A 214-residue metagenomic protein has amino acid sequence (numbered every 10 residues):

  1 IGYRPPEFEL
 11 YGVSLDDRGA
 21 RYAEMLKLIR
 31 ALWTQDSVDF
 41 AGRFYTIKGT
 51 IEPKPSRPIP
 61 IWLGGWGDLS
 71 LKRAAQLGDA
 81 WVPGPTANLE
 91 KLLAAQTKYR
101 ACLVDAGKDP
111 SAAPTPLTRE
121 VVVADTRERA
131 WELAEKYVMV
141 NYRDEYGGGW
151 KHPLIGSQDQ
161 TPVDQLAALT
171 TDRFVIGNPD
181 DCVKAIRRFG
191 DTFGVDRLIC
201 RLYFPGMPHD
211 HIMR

Functional and structural regions predicted by a protein language model:
I1-R214: Active-site-adjacent structural elements that line small-molecule/cofactor binding pockets in enzymes
